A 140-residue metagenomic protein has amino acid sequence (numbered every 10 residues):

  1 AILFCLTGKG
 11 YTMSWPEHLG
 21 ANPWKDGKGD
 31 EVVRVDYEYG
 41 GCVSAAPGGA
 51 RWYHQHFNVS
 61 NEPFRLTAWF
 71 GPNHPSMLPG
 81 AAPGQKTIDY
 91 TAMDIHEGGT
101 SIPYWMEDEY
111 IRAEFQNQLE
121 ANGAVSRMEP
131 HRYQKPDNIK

Functional and structural regions predicted by a protein language model:
A1-H18, F70-N73: Short, conserved beta-strand element in jelly-roll/cupin
I2-L6, R34-S44, Y53, L66-T67: Short, structured motif recognition centered on aromatic/hydrophobic residues
T12-M13, S44-A46, W52-S60: Short beta-strand His + acidic residue motifs that chelate non-heme Fe in jelly-roll/DSBH and cupin folds
S14, P23, L78-P79: Intrinsically disordered, low-complexity regions enriched in proline, serine, glycine and charged residues
E17-A50: Short acidic-glycine-tyrosine-enriched beta hairpin
Q55-I139: Double-stranded beta-helix
